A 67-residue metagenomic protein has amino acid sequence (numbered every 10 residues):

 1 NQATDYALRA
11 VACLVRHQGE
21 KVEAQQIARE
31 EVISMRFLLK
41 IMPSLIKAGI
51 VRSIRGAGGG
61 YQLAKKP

Functional and structural regions predicted by a protein language model:
N1-I33, R52: N-terminal helix-turn-helix DNA-binding core of bacterial DNA-binding proteins
V11, M42-P43: Short, hydrophobic-biased segments on the C-terminal half of alpha helices that form "recognition helices"
R29, I46-K47: Alpha-helical residues within the helix-turn-helix
R36: Key DNA-contact positions within bacterial/archaeal DNA-binding proteins
A48-A64: Beta-hairpin "wing" of winged helix-turn-helix
P67: Internal catalytic or translocation cores that form aromatic/hydrophobic pockets or channels for amphipathic metabolites
